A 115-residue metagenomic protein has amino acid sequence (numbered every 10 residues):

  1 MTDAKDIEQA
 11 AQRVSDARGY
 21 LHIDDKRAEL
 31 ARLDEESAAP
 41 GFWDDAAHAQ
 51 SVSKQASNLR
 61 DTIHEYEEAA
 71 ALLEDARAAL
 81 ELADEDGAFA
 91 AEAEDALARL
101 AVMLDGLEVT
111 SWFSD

Functional and structural regions predicted by a protein language model:
M1-D115: Charged, heptad-repeat coiled-coil alpha-helices that serve as long linker/dimerization "arms" in large NTP-dependent
